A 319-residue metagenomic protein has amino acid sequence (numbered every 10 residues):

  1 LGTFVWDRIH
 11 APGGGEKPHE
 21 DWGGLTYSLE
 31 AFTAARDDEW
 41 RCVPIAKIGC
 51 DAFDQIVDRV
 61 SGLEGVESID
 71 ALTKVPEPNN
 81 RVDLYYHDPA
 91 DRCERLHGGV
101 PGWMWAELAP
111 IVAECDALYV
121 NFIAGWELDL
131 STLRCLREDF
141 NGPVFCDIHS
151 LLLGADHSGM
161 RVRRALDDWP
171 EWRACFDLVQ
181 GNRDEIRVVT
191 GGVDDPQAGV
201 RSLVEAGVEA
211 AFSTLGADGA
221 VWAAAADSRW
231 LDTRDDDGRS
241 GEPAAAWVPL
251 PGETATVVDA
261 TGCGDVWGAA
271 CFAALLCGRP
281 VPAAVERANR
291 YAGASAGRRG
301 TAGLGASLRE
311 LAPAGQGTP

Functional and structural regions predicted by a protein language model:
L1, I45-K47, D147, T214: Generic beta-sheet signal
G2-F4, V266: Active-site metal-binding loops of divalent metal-dependent hydrolases
W6-G15, H19, A34-F122, S131-P143 (+1 more regions): Conserved N-terminal subdomain of the carbohydrate kinase-like
L25-A31: Short amphipathic alpha-helix
F32, N182, G264: Short, conserved phosphate/pyrophosphate- and ester-handling motifs at nucleotide-, phospho-/glycolipid
P78-D83, L153-H157, V257-T261: Short, charged, surface-exposed secondary-structure boundary motifs
A117, N121-S202, A217-G219, A225-A226: Conserved beta-alpha-beta core of the PfkB/ribokinase-like small-molecule kinase fold
A165-L166, P170, P196-P319: Conserved phosphate-binding/catalytic region of the ribokinase-like
